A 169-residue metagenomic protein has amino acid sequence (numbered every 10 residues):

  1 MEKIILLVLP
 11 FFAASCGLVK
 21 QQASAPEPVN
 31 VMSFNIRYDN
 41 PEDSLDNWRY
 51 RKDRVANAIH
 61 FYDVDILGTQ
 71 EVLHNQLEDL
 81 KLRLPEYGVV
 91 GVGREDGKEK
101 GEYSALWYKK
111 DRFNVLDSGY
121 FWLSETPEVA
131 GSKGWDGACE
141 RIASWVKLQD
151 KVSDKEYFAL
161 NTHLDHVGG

Functional and structural regions predicted by a protein language model:
I4-A13: Sec-dependent N-terminal signal peptides
P10-F11, K20, E140: Short, intrinsically disordered, low-complexity terminal segments
S15-R83, R94-E102: N-terminal, active-site-proximal structural segment of metallo-dependent hydrolase catalytic domains
D39-D43, V129, G168: A short acidic, helix-capping loop that chelates divalent metal ions and anchors anionic groups
I66-F158, L164: Structured beta-strand-rich core segments of catalytic domains in phosphoester-bond hydrolases
